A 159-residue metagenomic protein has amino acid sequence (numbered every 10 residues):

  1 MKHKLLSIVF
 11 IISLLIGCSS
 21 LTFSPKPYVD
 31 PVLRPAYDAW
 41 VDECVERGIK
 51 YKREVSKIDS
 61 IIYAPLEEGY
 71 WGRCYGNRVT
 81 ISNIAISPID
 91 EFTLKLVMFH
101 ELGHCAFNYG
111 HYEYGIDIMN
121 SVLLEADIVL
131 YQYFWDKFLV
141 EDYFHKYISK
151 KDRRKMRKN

Functional and structural regions predicted by a protein language model:
M1-K2: N-terminal secretory signal peptides that target proteins for export/translocation
L5-I16: Sec-dependent N-terminal signal peptides
C18-R53, G69-W71, Y109-N159: Metalloprotease/metallohydrolase-associated module, dominated by Zn2+-dependent proteases
Y28-V32, A36, I86-K95: Extracytoplasmic/periplasmic, Sec-exported soluble proteins
E54-E67: Acidic helix-start/capping segments at beta-turn-to-alpha-helix junctions
L66-F92, C105, D117-V122: Active-site scaffold of zinc-dependent metalloenzymes
L96-N108: Active-site recognition of the HExxH zinc-binding catalytic motif
